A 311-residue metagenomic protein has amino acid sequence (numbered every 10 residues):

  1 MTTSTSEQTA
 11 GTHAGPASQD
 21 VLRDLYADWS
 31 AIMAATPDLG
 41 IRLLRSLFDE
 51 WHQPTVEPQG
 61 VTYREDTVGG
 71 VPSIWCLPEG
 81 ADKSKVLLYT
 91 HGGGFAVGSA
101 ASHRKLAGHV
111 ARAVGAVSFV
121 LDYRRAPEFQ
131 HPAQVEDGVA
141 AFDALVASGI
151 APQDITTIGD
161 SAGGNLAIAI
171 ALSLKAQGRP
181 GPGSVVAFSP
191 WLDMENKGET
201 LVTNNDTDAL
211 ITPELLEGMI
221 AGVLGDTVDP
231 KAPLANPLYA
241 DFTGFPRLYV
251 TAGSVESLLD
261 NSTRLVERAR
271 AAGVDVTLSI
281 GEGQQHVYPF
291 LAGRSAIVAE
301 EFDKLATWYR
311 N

Functional and structural regions predicted by a protein language model:
M1-A81, R310-N311: A glycine/proline-hinged amphipathic helix-loop "lid/cap" segment that gates access to hydrophobic ligand pockets
S73, L88, V110, H131-M194 (+4 more regions): Short strand-loop-helix active-site module centered on a catalytic nucleophile
S84-G93: Short beta-strand element of the alpha/beta-hydrolase
V86, G115-F119: A fold-wide structural signal in alpha/beta-hydrolase
S99-A100, L106, F119-D154, A292-V298: Catalytic nucleophile-loop/oxyanion-hole region of alpha/beta-hydrolase and closely related hydrolase-like folds
L172-V228, G244: Hydrolase active-site cap/lid region
T227-Q284: Serine-hydrolase catalytic core
G293-N311: Catalytic active-site module of serine/aspartate enzymes centered on a nucleophile-bearing elbow/loop
